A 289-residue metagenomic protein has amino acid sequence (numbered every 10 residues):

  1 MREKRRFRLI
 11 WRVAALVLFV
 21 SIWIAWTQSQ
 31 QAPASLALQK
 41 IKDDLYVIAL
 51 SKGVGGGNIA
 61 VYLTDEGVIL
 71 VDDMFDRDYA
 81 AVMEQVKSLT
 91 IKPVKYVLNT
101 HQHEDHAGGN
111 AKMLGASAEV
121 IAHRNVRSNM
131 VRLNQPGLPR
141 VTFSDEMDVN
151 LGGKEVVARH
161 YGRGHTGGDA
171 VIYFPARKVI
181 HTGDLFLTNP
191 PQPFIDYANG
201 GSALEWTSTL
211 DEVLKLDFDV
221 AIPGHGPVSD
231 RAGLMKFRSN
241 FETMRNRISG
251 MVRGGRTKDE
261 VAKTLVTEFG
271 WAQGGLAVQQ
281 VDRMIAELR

Functional and structural regions predicted by a protein language model:
M1-R8: N-terminal secretory signal peptides that target proteins for export/translocation
K4, V13-W23: Bacterial N-terminal signal peptides
W23-Q30, K215-D217, V228-R289: Accessory terminal helices/loops
P33, K40-I41, A116, I121 (+4 more regions): Metallo-beta-lactamase
Q39-V86, I172-F174, K178-T182: Conserved beta-strand hairpin/beta-sheet module of binuclear metal-dependent hydrolase folds, prominently
D44, Y62, D72, V86 (+10 more regions): Divalent metal-coordination and catalytic microenvironments
T64-I69, D76-E119: Active-site metal-binding motif and surrounding structural segment of the metallo-beta-lactamase
G67-L70, F75-R77, D148, E155 (+3 more regions): Metallo-beta-lactamase
